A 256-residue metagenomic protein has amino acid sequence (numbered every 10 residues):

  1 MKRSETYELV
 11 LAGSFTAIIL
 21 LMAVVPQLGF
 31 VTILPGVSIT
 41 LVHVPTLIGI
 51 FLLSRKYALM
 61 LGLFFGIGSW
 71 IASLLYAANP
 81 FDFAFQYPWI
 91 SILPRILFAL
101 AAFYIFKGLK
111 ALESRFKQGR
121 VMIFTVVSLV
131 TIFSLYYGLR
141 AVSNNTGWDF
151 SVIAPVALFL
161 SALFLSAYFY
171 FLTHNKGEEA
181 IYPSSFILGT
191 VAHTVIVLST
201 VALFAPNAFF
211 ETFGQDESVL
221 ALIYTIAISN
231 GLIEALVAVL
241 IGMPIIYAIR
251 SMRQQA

Functional and structural regions predicted by a protein language model:
M1-A256: Loop-helix junctions at membrane interfaces
